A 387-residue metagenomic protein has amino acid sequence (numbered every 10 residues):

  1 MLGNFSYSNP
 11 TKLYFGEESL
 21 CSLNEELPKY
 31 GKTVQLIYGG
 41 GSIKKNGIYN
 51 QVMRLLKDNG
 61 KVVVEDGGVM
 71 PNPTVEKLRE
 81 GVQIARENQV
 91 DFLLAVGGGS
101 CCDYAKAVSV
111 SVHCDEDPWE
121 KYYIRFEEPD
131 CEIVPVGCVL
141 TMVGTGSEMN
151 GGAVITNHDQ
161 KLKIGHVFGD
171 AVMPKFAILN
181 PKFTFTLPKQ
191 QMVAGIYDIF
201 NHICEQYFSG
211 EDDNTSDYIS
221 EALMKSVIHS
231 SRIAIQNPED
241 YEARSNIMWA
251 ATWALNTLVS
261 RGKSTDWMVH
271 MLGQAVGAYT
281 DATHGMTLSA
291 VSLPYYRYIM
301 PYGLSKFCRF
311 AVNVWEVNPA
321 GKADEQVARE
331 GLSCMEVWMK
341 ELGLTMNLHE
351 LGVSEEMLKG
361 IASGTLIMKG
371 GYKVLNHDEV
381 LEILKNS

Functional and structural regions predicted by a protein language model:
M1-F92, L348: ATP/NTP phosphate-donor binding region
T11, C114-D212, R309: A glycine/threonine-rich phosphate-anchoring loop and its flanking beta-alpha core in nucleotide/phosphate-binding
R79-V82, C101-C114, M149-G152: Short Gly/Thr/Asp-enriched flexible loops that form oxyanion-binding sites at enzyme active sites
V90-K106, T141-S147, Y279-A282: Glycine/serine-rich anion-binding loops at beta->alpha junctions that coordinate negatively charged ligand groups
A171, V314, N318-S387: C-terminal charged capping/lid subdomain of soluble metabolic enzymes
F200-C204, R244-L255, S292, M335 (+3 more regions): Short alpha-helical scaffolding segments that buttress acidic/His motifs in well-ordered protein cores
Q206-S333: Active-site segments that bind and position negatively charged phosphate/pyrophosphate groups
